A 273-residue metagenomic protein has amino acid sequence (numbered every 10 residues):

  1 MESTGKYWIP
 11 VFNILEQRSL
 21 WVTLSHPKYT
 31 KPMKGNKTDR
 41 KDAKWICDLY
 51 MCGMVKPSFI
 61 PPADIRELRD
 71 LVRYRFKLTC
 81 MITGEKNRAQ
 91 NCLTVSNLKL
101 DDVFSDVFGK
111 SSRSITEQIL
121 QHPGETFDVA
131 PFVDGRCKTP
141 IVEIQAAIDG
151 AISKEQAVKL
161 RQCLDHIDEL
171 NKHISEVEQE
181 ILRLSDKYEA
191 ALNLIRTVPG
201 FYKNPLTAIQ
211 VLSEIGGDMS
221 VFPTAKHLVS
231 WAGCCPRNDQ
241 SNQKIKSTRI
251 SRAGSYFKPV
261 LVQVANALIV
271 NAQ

Functional and structural regions predicted by a protein language model:
M1-Q273: A detector of single, family-specific signature residues that are central to catalytic or substrate-handling motifs
